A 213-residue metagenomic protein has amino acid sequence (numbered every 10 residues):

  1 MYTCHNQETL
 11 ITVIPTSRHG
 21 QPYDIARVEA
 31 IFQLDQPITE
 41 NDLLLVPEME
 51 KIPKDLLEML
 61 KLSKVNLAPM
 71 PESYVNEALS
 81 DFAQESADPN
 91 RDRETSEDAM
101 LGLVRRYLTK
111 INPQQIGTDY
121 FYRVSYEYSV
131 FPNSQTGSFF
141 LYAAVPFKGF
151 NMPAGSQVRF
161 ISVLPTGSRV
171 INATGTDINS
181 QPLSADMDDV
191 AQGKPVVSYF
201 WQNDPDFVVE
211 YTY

Functional and structural regions predicted by a protein language model:
M1-Y23: N-terminal, polar/Ser/Thr-rich
V13-P15, P22-L43, Y122-Y128: Short, well-ordered beta-strand segments enriched in hydrophobic/aromatic residues
T16-R18, F32, L108-Q114, P146-N151 (+1 more regions): Beta-strand-rich interaction surfaces with strong enrichment in secreted/lumenal proteins
P22-P37, E48-E50, F139-F150: Short beta-strand elements of extracellular/lumenal beta-sandwich folds
Y23-I31, D119-S125, Q157-R159, K194-V196 (+1 more regions): Intrinsic-disorder/low-complexity, polar/charged segments enriched in Ser/Thr/Lys/Arg/Asp/Glu/Gln
P37, D88-N179: Surface-exposed, acidic/Ser/Thr-rich flexible loop segments
V46-I116: Structured domain cores in non-transmembrane regions
D189-Y213: C-terminal beta-strand-rich structural cap/linker in extracellular carbohydrate-active enzymes
